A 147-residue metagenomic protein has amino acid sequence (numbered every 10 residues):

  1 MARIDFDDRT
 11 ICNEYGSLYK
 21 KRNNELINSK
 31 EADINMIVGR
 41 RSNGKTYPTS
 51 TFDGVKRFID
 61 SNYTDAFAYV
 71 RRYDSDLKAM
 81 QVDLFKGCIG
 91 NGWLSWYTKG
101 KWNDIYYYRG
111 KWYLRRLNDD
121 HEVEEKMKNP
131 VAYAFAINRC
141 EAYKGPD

Functional and structural regions predicted by a protein language model:
M1-D33: Pre-Walker A adenine-sensing motif
N28-E31, I59-T64, E125-K128, K144-P146: Flexible, charged surface loops at secondary-structure boundaries
D33-V38, A68: Short hydrophobic/aromatic beta-strand immediately N-terminal to the Walker A/P-loop
R41-T46: Walker A (P-loop) phosphate-binding loop of P-loop NTPases
P48-F52: Hydrophobic positions on the alpha1 helix immediately C-terminal to the Walker A/P-loop
D53-I59: Histidine-anchored nucleotide/phosphate-binding helix
Y63-G87: Conserved Walker A/P-loop ATP-binding site and its immediately adjacent core in helicase/helicase-like ATPase domains
L84-G145: Inter-Walker segment of RecA-like/P-loop motor cores
